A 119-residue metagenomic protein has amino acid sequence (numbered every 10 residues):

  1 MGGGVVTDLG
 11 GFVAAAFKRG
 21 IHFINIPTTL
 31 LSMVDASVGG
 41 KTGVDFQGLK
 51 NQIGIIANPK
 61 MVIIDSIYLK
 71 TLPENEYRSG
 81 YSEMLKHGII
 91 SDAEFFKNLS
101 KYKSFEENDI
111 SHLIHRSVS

Functional and structural regions predicted by a protein language model:
M1: Active-site histidine-anchored catalytic micro-motif
G4: Acidic-aromatic/histidine active-site loop/patch
T7: Catalytic nucleophile loop
G11-F105: A glycine/threonine-rich phosphate-anchoring loop and its flanking beta-alpha core in nucleotide/phosphate-binding
S100-S119: Oxyanion-binding "anion nests"
